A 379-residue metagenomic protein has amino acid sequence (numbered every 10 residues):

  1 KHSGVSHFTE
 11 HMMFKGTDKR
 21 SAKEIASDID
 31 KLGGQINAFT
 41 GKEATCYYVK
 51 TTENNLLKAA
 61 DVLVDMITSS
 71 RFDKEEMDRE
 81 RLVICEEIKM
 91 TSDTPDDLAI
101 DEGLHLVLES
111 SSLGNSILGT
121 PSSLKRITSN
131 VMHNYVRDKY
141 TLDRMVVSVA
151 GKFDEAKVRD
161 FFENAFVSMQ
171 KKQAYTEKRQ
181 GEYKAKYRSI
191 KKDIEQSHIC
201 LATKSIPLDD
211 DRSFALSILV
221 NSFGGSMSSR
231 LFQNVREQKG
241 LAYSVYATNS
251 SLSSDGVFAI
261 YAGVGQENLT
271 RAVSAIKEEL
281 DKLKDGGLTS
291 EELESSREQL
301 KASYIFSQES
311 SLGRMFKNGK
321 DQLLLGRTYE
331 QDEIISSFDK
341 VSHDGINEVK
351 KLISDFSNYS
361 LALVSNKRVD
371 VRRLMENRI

Functional and structural regions predicted by a protein language model:
G4-T17: Active-site SXXK
A22-Q173, S189, I199-C200, I206-P207 (+3 more regions): Charge-rich, well-structured scaffold segments of protease-associated domains
E177, F232-Q233: Phosphate-proximal small/polar/acidic motifs at interfaces that engage nucleotide phosphates, polyphosphates
Q180-G181, S213: Prokaryote-biased recognition of long, low-complexity C-terminal linker/tail segments that are poorly structured
K186-K192: Short amphipathic
A215-M227, L231: A conserved active-site cap/scaffold subdomain adjacent to cofactor or substrate pockets
